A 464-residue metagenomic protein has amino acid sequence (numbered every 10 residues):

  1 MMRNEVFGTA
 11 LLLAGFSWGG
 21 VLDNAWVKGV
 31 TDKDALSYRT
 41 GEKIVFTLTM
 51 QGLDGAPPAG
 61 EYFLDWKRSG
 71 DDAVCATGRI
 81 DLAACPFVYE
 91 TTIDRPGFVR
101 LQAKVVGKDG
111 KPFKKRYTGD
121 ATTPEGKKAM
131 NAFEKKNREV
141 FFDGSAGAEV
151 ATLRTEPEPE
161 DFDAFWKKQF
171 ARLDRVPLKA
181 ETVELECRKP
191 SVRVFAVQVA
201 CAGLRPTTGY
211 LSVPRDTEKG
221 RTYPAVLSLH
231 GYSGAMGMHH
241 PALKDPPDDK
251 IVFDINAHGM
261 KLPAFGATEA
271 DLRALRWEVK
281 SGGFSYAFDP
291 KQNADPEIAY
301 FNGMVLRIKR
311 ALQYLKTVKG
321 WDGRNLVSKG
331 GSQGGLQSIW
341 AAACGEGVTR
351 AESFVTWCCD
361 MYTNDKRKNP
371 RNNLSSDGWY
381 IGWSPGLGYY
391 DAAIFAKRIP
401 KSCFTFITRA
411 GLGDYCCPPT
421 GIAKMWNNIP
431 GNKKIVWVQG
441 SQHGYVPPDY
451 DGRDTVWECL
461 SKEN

Functional and structural regions predicted by a protein language model:
D32-L36, L173-R221: N-terminal cap/lid segment of alpha/beta-hydrolase-fold proteins
L36-E42: Short, solvent-exposed loop/linker segments at the N-terminal edge of repeated beta-sheet extracellular domains
G209, R221-Y232: Short beta-strand element of the alpha/beta-hydrolase
G237-L306, T363-P370: Cap/lid segment of the alpha/beta-hydrolase catalytic domain
A264-T268, G335-W383, W437, P447-P448: Hydrolase active-site cap/lid region
W321-G331: Alpha/beta-hydrolase fold nucleophile elbow
M361, C416, T420-N464: C-terminal catalytic histidine-bearing segment of alpha/beta-hydrolase fold enzymes
D365-N428: The feature captures the conserved acid-bearing segment of alpha/beta-hydrolase catalytic domains
